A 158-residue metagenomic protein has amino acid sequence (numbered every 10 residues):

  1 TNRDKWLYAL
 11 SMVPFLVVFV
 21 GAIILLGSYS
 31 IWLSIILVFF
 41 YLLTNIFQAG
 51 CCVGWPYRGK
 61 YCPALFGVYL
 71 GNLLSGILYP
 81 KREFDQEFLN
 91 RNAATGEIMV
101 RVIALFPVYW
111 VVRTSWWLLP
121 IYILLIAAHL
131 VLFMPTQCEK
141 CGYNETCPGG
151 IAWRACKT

Functional and structural regions predicted by a protein language model:
T1-L43, A93-I123: Long, highly hydrophobic alpha-helical transmembrane signal-anchor segments
N2, N45, N72, N90-N92 (+1 more regions): Detector for Asparagine
S28-K60, L124-P135: Hydrophobic alpha-helical membrane-embedded segments
W32-S34, G149-T158: Short amphipathic alpha-helical segments
C52, P56-G59, F66, G142-I151: Cys/His-coordinated zinc-binding microdomains
A64-N92, A155-T158: Short membrane-interface loop/juxtamembrane segments of multi-pass integral membrane proteins
V111-W153: Alpha-helical transmembrane segments and their immediate juxtamembrane interface regions
